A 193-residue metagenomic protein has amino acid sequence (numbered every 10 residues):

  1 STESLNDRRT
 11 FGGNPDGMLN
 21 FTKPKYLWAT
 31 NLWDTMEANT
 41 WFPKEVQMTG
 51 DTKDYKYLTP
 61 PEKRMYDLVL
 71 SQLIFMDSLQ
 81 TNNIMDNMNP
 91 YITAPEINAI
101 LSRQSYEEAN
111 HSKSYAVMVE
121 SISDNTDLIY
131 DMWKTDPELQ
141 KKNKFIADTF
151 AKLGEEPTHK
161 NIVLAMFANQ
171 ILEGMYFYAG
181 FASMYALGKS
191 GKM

Functional and structural regions predicted by a protein language model:
S1-M193: Non-heme di-metal
